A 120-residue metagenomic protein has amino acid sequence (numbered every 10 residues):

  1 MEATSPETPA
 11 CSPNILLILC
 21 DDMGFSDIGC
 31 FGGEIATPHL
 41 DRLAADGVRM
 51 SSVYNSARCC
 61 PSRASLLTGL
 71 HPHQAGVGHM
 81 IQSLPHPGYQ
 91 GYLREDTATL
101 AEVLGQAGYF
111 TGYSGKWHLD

Functional and structural regions predicted by a protein language model:
M1-D120: Formylglycine-dependent sulfatase
